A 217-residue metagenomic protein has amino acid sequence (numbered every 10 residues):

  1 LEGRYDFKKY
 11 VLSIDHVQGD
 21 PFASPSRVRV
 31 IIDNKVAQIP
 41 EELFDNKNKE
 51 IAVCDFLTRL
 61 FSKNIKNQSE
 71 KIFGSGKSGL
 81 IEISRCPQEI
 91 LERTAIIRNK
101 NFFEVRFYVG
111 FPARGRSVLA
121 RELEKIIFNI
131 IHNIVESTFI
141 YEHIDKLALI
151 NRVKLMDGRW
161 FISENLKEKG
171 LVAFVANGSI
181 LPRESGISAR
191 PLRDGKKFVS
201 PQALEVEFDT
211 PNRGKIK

Functional and structural regions predicted by a protein language model:
L1-A173, N177-R183, S188-R190: N-terminal accessory targeting/assembly segments
E184-I216: N-terminal pre-Walker A segment at the start of P-loop NTPase domains
